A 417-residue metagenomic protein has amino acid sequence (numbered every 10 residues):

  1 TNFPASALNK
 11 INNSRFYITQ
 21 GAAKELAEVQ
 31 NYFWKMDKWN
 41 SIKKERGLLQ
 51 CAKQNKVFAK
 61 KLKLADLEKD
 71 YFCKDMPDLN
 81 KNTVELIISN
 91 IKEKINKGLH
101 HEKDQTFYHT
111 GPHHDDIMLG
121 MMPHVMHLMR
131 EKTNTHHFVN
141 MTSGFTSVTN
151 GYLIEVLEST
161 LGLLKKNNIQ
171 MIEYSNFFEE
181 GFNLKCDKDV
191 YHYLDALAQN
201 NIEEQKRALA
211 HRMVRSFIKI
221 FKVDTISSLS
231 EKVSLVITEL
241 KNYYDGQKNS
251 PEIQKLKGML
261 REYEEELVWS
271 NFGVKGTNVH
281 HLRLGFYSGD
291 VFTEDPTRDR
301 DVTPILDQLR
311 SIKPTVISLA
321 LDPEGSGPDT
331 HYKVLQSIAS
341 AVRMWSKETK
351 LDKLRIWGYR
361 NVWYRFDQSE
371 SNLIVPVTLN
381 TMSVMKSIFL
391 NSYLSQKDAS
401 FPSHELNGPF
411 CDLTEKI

Functional and structural regions predicted by a protein language model:
N2-K69: C-terminal functional extensions of proteins
F3-L26, R343-S371: Short, flexible loop segments at boundaries between secondary-structure elements
F16, E265, M385: A residue-level signal for conserved active-site and pocket-lining positions in enzyme catalytic cores
A22-E25, G285-V291, Y364-D367, T381-S383: A short acidic, often aromatic-flanked loop/helix-cap motif at beta-alpha or helix-coil junctions that lines enzyme
E28-Q30, V148-L153, H331, Q368-N372: Short aromatic-enriched loop/helix-cap "lid" or pocket-rim segments at secondary-structure transitions that line
Q30-W34, E294-D301, E370-P376: Short, surface-exposed amphipathic charged segments that create phosphate/polyanion-binding patches used for binding
W39-D352, G358, F389-Y393, E405: Active-site beta-strand->loop->alpha-helix modules in alpha/beta enzyme cores, enriched in Gly/His/Asp(Glu)
R365-K416: A conserved mid-domain beta-alpha-beta active-site/ligand-binding segment of alpha/beta enzyme cores
